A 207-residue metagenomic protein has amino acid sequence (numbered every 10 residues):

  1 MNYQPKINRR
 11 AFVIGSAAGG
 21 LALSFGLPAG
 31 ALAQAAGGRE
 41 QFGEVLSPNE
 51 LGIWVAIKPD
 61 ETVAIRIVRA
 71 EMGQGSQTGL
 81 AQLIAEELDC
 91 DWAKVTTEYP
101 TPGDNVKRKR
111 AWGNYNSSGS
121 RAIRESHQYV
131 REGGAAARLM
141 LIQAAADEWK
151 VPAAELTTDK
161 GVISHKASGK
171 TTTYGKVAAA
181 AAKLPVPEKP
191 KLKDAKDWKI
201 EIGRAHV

Functional and structural regions predicted by a protein language model:
N2-G20: N-terminal secretory signal peptides and thylakoid transit peptides that target proteins across membranes
Y3-K6, G26-V63, T158: C-terminal segment of N-terminal export signals and the immediately downstream linker at the start of the mature
G15-L32, P190-K199: Intrinsic disorder at enzyme termini
W54-A56, E87, E148, E155: Short, surface-exposed charged micro-motifs
V63-E98, A122-W149: Alpha-helical support elements that line or immediately flank enzyme active sites and cofactor-binding pockets
W92-P102, A153-G161: Beta-strand segments within the central parallel beta-sheet cores of soluble alpha/beta enzyme folds
R110-W149, A167-P190: Glycine-rich and small/hydrophobic secondary-structure elements
A205-V207: Conserved small/polar residues in nucleotide/adenosyl-binding loops
